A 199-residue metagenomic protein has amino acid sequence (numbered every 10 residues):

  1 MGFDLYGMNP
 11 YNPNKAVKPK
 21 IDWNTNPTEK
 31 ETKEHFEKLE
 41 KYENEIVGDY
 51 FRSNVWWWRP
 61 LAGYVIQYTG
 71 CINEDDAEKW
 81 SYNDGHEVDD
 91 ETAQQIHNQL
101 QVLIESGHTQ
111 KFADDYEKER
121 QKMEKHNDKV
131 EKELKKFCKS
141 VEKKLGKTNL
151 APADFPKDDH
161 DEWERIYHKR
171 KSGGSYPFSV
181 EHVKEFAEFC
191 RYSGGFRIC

Functional and structural regions predicted by a protein language model:
M1-C199: Acidic (Asp/Glu-rich) sequence patches and key acidic residues that form negatively charged surfaces used
